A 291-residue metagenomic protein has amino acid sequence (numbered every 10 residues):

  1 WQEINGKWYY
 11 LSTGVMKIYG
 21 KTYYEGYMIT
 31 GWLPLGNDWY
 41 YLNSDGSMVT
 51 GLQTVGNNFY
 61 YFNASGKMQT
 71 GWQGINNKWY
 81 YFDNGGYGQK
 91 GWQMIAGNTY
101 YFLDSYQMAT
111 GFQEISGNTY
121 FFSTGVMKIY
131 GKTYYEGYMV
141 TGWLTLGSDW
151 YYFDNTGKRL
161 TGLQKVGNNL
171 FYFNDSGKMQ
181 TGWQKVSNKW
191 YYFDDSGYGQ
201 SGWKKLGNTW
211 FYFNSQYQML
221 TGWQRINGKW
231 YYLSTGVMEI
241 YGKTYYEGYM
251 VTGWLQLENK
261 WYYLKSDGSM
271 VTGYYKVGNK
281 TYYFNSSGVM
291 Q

Functional and structural regions predicted by a protein language model:
W1-Q291: Extracellular adhesion/carbohydrate-binding repeat motifs centered on closely spaced tryptophans
